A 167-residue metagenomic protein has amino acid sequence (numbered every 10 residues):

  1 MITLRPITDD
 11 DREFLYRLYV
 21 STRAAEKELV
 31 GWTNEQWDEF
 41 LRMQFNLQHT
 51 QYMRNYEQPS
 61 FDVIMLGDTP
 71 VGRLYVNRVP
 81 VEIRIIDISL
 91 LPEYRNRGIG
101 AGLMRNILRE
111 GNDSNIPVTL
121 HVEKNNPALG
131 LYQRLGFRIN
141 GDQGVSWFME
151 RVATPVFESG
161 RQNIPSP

Functional and structural regions predicted by a protein language model:
M1-T3: Extreme N-terminal starter segment of soluble prokaryotic enzymes
R5-I7, H121: Surface-exposed loop and edge beta-strand positions of immunoglobulin-like domains
D9-R12, Y16-I86, L91-P92, M104-E110 (+4 more regions): Acetyl-CoA-dependent GNAT
Y52, Y132, F137: Conserved active-site tyrosine of GNAT-family acetyltransferases
L91-R97, K124: Active-site acidic-Proline motif in GNAT/NAT acetyltransferases
N96-R109, G130-R134: Conserved acetyl-CoA-binding loop-helix of GNAT-fold acetyltransferases
G111-E123: Conserved GNAT acetyl-CoA-binding A-motif
